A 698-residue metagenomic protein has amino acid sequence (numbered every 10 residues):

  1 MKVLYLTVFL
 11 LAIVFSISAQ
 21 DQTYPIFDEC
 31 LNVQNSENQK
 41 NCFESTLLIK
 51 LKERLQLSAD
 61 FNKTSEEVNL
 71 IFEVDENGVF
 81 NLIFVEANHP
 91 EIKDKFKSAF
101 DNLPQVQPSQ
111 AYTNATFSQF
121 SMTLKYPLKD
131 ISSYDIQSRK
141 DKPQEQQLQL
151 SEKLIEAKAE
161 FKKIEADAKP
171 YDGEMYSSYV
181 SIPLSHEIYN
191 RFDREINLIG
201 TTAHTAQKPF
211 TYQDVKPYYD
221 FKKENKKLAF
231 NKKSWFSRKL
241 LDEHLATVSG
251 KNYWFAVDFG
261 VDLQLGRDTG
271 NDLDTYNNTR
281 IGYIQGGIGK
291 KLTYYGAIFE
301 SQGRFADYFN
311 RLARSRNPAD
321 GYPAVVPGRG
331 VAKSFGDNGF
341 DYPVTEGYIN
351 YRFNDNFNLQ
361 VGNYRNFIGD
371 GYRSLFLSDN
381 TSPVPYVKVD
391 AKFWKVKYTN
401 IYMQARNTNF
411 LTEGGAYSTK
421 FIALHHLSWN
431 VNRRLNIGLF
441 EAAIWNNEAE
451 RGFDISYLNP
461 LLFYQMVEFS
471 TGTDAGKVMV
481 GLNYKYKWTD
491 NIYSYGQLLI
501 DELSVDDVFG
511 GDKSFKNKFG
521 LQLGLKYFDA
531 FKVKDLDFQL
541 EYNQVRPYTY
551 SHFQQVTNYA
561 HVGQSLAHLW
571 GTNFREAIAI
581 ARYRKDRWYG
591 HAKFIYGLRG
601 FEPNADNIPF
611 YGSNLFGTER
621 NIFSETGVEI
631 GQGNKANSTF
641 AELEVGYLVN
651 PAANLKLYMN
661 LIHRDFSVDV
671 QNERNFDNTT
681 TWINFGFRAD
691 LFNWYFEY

Functional and structural regions predicted by a protein language model:
L4-F15: Sec-dependent N-terminal signal peptides
Y5, A19-I155: Charge-biased low-complexity segments
Y5, T64-E66, T116-S118, Y276 (+8 more regions): Residue-level preference for beta-strand/loop junctions
F72, F84-A87, M122, Y126-L128 (+5 more regions): A mature extracytoplasmic/lumenal domain signature
L103-Q105, F259-L265, N660-R664: Generic short beta-strand segments
E160-N436, A443, N447, D512-K516 (+6 more regions): Outer-membrane beta-barrel channel domains
Y342, L435-A443, E448-Y698: Exposed, low-structure sequence patches enriched in small/polar residues
